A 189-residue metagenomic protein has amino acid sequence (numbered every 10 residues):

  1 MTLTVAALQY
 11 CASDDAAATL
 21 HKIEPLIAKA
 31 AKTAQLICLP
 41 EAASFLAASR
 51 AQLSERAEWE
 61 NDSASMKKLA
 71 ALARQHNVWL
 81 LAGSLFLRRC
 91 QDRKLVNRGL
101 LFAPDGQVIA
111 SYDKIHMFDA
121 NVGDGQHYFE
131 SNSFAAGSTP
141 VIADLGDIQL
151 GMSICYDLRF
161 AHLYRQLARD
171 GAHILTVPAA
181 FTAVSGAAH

Functional and structural regions predicted by a protein language model:
M1-A6: Extreme N-terminal starter segment of soluble prokaryotic enzymes
Q9-D14: Short polar catalytic/cofactor-binding loops
A16, E24-D105, S111, T182-H189: Cys-nucleophile CN-hydrolase/nitrilase-fold catalytic domain and related Cys-dependent amidase chemistry that acts on
A18-I27, L158-R165: Short, acidic/polar
A30, L167, H173: His/acidic metal-ligating clusters that form di-metal
Q35-L36, L150, I174: Structural motif
C90-D170, P178-H189: Active-site catalytic loop in hydrolytic enzyme cores
